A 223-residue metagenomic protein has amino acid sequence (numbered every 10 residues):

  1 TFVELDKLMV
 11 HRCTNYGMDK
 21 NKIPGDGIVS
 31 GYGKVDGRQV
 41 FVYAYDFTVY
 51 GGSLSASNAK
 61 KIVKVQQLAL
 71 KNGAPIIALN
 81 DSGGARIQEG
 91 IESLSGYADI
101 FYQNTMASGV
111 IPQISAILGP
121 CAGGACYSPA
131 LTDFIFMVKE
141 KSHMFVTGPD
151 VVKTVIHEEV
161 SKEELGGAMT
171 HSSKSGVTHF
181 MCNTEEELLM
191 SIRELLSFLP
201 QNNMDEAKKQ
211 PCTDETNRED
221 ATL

Functional and structural regions predicted by a protein language model:
T1-I114, P120-Y127, L131-V151, I156-L223: Terminal-region recognition feature
